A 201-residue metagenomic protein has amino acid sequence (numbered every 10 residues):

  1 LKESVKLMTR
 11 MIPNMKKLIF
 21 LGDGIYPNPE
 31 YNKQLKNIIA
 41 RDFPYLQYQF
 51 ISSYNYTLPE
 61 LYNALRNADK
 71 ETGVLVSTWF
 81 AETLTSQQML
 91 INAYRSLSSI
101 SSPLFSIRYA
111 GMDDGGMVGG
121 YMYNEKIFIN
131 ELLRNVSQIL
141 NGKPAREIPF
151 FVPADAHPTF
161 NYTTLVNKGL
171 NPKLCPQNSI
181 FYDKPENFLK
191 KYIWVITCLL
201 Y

Functional and structural regions predicted by a protein language model:
L1-L200: Short hydrophobic alpha-helices and adjacent helix-cap/hinge residues
